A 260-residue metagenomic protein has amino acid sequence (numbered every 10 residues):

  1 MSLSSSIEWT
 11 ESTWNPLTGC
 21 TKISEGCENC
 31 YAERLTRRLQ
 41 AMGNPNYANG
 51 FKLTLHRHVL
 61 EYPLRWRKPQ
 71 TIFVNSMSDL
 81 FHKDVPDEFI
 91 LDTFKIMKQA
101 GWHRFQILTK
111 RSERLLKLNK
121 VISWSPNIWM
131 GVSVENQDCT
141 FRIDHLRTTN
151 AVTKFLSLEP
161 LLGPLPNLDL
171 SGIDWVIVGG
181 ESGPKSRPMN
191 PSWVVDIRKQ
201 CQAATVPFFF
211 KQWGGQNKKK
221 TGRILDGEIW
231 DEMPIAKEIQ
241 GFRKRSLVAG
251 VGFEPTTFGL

Functional and structural regions predicted by a protein language model:
M1-F73, D79: N-terminal [4Fe-4S]-dependent radical SAM core
M1-T18, K22, L39-M42, L162 (+1 more regions): Auxiliary Fe-S-binding modules of radical SAM enzymes
G26, Y31, Y47, F89-L91 (+4 more regions): General N-terminal targeting signals
C27, T36, I107-T109, T140 (+1 more regions): Intrinsically disordered, low-complexity sequence elements enriched in Ser/Thr/Gly/Pro
A41, A48-F51, K95, L118 (+2 more regions): Short, surface-exposed, charged/polar-biased interaction segments
L55-F209: Conserved AdoMet/S-adenosylmethionine-binding subsite of the radical SAM
T257-F258: Short, intrinsically disordered C-terminal tails of secreted or membrane-associated proteins
